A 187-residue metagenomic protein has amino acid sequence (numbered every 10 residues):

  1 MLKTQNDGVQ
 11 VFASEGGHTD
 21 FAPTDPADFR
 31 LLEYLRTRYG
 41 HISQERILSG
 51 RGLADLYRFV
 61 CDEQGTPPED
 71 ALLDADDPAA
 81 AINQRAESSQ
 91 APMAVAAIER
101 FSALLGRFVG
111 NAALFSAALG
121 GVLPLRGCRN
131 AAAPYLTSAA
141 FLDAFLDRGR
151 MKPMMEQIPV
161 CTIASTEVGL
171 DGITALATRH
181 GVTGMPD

Functional and structural regions predicted by a protein language model:
M1-D7: Gly/Ser-rich oxyanion-binding loop with an adjacent helix/lid that shapes the negatively charged ligand pocket
Q5, R30-D187: ATP-binding/phosphotransfer module of carbohydrate and carboxylate kinases, centering on a glycine-rich
G8-F12: Tryptophan-centered short beta-strand motifs
A13-T37: A short, charged helix-loop
